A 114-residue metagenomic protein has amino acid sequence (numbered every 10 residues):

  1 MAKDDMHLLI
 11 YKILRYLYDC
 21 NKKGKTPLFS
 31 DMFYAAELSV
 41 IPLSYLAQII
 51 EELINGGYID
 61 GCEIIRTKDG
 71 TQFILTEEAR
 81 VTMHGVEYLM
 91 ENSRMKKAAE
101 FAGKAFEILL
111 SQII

Functional and structural regions predicted by a protein language model:
M1-C20: Short alpha-helical segments that sit at the start of domains
L17-N21, L53, L89-N92: Generic structural signal for hydrophobic core residues of well-folded globular domains
K23-E37: Short acidic, hydrophobic short linear motifs in intrinsically disordered regions
S44: Key DNA-contact positions within bacterial/archaeal DNA-binding proteins
A47-E51: Short, hydrophobic-biased segments on the C-terminal half of alpha helices that form "recognition helices"
I54-T67: A short, conserved structural fragment
T67-K104: Short, amphipathic alpha-helical interaction segments positioned at domain boundaries
E107, S111-Q112: Long, low-complexity, polar/proline-rich intrinsically disordered regions that act as activation/effector segments
